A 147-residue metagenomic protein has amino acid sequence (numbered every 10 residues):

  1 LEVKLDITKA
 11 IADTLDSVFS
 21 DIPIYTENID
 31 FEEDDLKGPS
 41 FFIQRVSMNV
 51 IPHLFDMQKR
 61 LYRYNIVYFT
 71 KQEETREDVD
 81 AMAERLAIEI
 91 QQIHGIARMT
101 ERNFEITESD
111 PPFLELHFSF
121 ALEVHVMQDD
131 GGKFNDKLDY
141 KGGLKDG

Functional and structural regions predicted by a protein language model:
L1-Y25, F31, V46-G147: Charged, amphipathic alpha-helical segments and their flanking helix caps
G38-V46: A short, hydrophobic beta-strand-centered structural micro-motif
